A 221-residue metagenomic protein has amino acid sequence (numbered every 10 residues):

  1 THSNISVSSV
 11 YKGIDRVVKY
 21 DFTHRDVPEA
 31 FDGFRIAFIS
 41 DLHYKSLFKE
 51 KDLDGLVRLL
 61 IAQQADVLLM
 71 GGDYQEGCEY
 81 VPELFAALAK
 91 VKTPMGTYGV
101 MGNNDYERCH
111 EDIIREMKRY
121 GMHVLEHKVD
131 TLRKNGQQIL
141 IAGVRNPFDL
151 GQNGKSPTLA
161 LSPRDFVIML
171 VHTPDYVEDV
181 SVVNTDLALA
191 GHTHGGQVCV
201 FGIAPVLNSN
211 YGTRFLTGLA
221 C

Functional and structural regions predicted by a protein language model:
T1-D15: Non-catalytic terminal accessory segments
G13, V27-H123: Membrane-embedded segments
Y20-H24, K128-N135, G218-C221: Short acidic-hydrophobic surface loop/beta-edge motif
H43, Y74-Q75, N104-D105, V129-D130 (+3 more regions): Catalytic metal-binding/acid-base residues of hydrolase active sites
H43-F48, Y74-G77, V144-D149, D165-V167 (+1 more regions): Short, flexible loop segments at the rims of nucleotide/cofactor-binding pockets, characterized by
V67, Y98, M122-H123, I139 (+3 more regions): Short, Asp-centered acidic motifs that coordinate Mg2+ and/or phosphate in catalytic or ligand-binding sites
A89, R119, P174-C221: Conserved beta-sheet core of the metallophosphoesterase superfamily
R115, R119-M122, K128, K134-V171 (+2 more regions): Binuclear metal-dependent hydrolase catalytic cores centered on His/Asp/Glu-rich metal-binding motifs
